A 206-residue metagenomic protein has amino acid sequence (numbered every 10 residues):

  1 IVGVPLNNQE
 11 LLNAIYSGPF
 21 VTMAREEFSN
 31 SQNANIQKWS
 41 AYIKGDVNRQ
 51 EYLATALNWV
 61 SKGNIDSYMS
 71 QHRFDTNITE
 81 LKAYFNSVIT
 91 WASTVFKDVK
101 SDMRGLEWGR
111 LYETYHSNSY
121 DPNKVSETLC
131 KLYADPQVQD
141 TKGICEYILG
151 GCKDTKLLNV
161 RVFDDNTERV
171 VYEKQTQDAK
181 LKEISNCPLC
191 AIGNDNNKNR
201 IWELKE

Functional and structural regions predicted by a protein language model:
I1, D164-E173, S185-E206: Histidine-centered nuclease catalytic patch
V2-T155: Solvent-exposed functional surfaces
C145-E146, V160, I201: Generic secondary-structure boundary/loop-capping signal
K153-L158, G193-D195: Active-site-adjacent structural elements in folded domains
T155-N166, K174-D178: Short, contiguous acidic/charged loop-to-helix segments that flank catalytic cores in large enzymes
L181-K182: Flanking scaffold residues of small Cys/His-coordinated metal-binding clusters
